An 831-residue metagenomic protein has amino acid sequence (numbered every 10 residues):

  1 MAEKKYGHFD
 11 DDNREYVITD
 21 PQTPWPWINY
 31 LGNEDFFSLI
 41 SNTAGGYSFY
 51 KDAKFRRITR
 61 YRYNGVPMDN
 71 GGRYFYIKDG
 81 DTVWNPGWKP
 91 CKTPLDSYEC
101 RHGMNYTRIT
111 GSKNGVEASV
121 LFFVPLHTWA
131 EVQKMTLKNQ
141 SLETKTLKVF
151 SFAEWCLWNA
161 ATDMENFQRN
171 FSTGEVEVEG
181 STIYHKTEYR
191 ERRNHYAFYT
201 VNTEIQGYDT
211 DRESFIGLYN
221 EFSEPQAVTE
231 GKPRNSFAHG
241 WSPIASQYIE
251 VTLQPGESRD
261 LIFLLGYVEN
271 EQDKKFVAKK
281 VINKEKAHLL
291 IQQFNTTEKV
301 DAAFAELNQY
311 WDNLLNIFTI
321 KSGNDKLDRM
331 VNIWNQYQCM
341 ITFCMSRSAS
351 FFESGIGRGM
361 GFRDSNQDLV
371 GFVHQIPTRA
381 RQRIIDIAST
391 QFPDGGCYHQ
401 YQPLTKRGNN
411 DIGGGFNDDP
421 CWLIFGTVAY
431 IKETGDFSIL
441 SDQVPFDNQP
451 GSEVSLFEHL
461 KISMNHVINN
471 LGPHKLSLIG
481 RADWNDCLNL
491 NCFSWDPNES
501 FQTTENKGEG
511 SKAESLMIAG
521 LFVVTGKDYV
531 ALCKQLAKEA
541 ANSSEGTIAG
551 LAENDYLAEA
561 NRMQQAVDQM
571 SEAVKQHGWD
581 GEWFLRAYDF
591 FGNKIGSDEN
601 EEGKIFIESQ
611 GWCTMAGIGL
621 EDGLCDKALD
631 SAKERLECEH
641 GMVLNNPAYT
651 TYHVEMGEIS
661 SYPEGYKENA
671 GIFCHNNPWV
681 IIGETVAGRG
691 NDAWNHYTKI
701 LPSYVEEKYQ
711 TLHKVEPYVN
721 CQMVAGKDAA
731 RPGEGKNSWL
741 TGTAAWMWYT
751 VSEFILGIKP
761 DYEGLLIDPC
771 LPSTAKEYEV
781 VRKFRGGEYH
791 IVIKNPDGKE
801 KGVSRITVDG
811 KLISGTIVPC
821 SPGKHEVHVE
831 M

Functional and structural regions predicted by a protein language model:
M1-D364, T378, R383-D386, A429-E433 (+9 more regions): Anionic coordination/interaction segments
K78, M360, D364-S365, L369-A380 (+7 more regions): Aromatic-rich carbohydrate-recognition surfaces in CAZymes
N105-T107, L157, L456, E509-V524: Hydrophobic, small-residue-rich alpha-helical packing segments that form membrane-like cores
H127-A130, T136-K148, R193-N194, N202-R212 (+8 more regions): Beta-rich accessory regions
T319-I333, T378, Q382, I387-G396 (+8 more regions): Active-site acid/base region of carbohydrate-active enzymes
W334, D368, C613: Conserved hydrophobic/aromatic pocket- or pore-lining residues that grip, position, or stack substrates in active sites
S350-S365, G408-N417, F501-A519, N593-A616 (+5 more regions): Solvent-exposed loop and edge beta-strand segments that line ligand/cofactor-binding and catalytic clefts
Q402, E539, G546-K594, D626-R785 (+1 more regions): Non-catalytic carbohydrate-binding regions of carbohydrate-active enzymes
